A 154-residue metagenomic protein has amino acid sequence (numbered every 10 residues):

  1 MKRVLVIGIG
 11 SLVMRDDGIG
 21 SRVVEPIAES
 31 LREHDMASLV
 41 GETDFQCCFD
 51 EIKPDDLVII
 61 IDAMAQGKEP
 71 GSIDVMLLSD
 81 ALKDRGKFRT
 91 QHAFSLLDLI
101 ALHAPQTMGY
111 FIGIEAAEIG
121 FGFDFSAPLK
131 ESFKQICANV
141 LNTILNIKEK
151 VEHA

Functional and structural regions predicted by a protein language model:
M1, L31-E33, A104-Q106: Short, well-ordered coil/turn elements that cap or connect secondary structure elements
M1-R3, K148: Extreme N-terminus of proteins, especially the signal/transit-peptide cleavage junction and the first residues
V4-V6, L12-R15, S21-G71, V75-S79: Nucleotide and nucleotide-moiety/phosphate-recognizing core
I7-G8, I114: Short beta-strands and strand-loop turn motifs
R15-D16, F121: Secondary-structure boundary/capping motif
G18-R22, T43, Q91-F94, E131 (+1 more regions): Conserved active-site and cofactor/substrate-binding residues in soluble primary-metabolism enzymes
M64-F111: Helix-loop-strand module that forms the ligand-binding subsite of alpha/beta enzymes
L96-A154: Phosphate-binding/catalytic loops
